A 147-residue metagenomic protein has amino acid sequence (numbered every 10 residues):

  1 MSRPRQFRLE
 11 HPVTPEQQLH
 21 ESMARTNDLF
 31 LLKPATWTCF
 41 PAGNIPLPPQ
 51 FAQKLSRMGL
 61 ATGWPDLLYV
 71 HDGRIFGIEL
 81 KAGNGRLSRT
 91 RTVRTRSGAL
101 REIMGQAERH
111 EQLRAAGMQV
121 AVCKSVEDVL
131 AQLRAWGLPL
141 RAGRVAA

Functional and structural regions predicted by a protein language model:
M1-A147: Catalytic phosphate/metal-binding cores of nucleic-acid and nucleotide-processing enzymes, i.e., regions that mediate
